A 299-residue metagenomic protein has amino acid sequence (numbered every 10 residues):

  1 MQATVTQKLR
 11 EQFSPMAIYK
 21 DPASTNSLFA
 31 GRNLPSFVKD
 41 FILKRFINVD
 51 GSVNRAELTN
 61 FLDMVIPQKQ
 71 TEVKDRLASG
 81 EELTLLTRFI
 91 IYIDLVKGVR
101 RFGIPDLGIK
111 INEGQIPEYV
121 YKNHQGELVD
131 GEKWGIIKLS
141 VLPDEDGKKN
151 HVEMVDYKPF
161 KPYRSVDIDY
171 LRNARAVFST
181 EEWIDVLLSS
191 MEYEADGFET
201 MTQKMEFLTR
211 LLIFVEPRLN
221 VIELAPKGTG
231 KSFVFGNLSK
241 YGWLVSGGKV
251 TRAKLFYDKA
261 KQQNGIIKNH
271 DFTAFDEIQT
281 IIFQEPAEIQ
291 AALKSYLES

Functional and structural regions predicted by a protein language model:
M1-M191: Extended, charged/polar low-complexity intrinsically disordered regions
E194-S299: Conserved ASCE/P-loop NTPase catalytic core
